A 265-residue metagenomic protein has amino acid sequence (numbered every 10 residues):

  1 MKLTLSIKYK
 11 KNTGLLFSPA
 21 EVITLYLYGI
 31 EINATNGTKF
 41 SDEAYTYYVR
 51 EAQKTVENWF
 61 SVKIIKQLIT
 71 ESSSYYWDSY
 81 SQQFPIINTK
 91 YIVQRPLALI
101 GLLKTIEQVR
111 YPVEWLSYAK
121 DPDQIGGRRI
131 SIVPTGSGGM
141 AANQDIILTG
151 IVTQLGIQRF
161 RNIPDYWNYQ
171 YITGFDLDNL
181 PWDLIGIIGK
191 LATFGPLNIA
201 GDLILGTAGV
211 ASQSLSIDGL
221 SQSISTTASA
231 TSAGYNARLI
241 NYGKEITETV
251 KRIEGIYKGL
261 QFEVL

Functional and structural regions predicted by a protein language model:
M1-G186, K190, I199, A230-L265: Conserved short "hinge" loops at termini or chain/domain junctions
F194: Active-site and NAD+-binding cores of ADP-ribose-processing enzymes
N198-L215: Short conserved catalytic/interaction loops centered on acidic-Pro-aromatic/His motifs
S223-T226: Glycine-rich, aromatic-bearing surface loops/beta-hairpins
